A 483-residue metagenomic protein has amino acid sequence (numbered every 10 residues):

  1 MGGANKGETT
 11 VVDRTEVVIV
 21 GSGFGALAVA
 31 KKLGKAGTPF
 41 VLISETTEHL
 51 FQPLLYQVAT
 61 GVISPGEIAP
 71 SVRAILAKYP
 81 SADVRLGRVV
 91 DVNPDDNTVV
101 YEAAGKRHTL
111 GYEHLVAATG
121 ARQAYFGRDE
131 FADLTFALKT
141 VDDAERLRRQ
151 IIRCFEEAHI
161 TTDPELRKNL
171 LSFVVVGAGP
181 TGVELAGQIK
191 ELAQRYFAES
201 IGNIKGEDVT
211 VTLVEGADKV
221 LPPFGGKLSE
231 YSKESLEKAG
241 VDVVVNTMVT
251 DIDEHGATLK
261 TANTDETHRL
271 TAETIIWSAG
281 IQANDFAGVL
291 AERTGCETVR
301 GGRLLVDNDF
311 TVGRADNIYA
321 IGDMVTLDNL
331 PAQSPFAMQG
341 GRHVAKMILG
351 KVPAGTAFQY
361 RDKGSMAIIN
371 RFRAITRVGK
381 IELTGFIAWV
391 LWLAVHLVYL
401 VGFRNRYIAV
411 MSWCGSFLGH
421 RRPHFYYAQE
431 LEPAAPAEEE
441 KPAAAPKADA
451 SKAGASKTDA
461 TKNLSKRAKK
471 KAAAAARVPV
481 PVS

Functional and structural regions predicted by a protein language model:
G2-A4, D13, G340, A345-K447 (+4 more regions): C-terminal, flexible cofactor-proximal segment of oxidoreductases
G2-L86, V90-D91, F173, P180-F224 (+3 more regions): Beta1-alpha1 glycine-rich phosphate/pyrophosphate-binding loop at the start of Rossmann-like nucleotide-binding domains
G2-T15, A82-V174, N263-D265, I276: FAD-binding core/adjacent interface of flavoenzyme oxidoreductases
V18-V20, L110-G120, V249, L270-G280 (+1 more regions): Short hydrophobic core segments
P80-D95, K190-N308: A Rossmann-like FAD-binding core segment of flavoenzymes
G120-Q123, A186, I281-A283: Short glycine-rich anion-binding loops that position phosphate/pyrophosphate groups of nucleotides and phosphorylated
L134-D163, H255-G256, H268-G340: FAD-site-proximal beta/loop scaffold in flavoenzymes
R167-F224, L228-Y231, D242-V244, A332-K351 (+2 more regions): Rossmann-like dinucleotide-binding core of oxidoreductases
